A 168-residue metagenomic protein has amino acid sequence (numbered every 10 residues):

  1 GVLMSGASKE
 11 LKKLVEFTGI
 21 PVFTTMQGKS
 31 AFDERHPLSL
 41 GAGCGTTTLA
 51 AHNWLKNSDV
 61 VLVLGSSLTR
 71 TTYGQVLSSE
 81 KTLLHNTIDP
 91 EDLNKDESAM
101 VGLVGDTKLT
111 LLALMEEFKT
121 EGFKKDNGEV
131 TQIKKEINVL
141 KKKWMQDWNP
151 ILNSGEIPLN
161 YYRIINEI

Functional and structural regions predicted by a protein language model:
G1-P37, V60, Q132-I168: Cofactor-pocket helix-loop regions in the catalytic cores of large enzyme subunits
V2-M4, L68-R70, T110: Glycine-rich nucleotide phosphate-binding loop and flanking beta-alpha elements of Rossmann-like dinucleotide-binding
G6-S8, D33-E34, T71-G74, K95 (+1 more regions): Short glycine-/acidic-enriched loop or helix-start segments at secondary-structure transitions that form or flank
S8-G19, V76-E80, V101-G102, K119: Short, solvent-exposed amphipathic alpha-helical segments in soluble enzyme and RNA/protein-processing domains
G28-L49, W54: Active-site rim loops that border cofactor/substrate pockets in soluble metabolic enzymes
C44-L93, E97: Phosphate/diphosphate-binding loops
E80-I168: Phosphate/pyrophosphate-binding active-site segments
